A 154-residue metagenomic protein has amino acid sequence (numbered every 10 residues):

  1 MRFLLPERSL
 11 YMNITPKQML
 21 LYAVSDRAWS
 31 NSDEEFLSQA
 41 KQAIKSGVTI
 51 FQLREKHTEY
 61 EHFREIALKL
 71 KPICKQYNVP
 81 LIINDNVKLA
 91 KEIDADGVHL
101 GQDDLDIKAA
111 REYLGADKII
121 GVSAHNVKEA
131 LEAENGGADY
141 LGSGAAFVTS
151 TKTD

Functional and structural regions predicted by a protein language model:
P6-L105, E112-D139: Conserved N-terminal beta1-alpha1 strand-loop-helix module at the mouth
L53, A90, F147-T153: A short acidic, helix-capping loop that chelates divalent metal ions and anchors anionic groups
Q102-A109, G142-K152: Glycine-rich phosphate-binding active-site loops on the catalytic face of alpha/beta enzymes
